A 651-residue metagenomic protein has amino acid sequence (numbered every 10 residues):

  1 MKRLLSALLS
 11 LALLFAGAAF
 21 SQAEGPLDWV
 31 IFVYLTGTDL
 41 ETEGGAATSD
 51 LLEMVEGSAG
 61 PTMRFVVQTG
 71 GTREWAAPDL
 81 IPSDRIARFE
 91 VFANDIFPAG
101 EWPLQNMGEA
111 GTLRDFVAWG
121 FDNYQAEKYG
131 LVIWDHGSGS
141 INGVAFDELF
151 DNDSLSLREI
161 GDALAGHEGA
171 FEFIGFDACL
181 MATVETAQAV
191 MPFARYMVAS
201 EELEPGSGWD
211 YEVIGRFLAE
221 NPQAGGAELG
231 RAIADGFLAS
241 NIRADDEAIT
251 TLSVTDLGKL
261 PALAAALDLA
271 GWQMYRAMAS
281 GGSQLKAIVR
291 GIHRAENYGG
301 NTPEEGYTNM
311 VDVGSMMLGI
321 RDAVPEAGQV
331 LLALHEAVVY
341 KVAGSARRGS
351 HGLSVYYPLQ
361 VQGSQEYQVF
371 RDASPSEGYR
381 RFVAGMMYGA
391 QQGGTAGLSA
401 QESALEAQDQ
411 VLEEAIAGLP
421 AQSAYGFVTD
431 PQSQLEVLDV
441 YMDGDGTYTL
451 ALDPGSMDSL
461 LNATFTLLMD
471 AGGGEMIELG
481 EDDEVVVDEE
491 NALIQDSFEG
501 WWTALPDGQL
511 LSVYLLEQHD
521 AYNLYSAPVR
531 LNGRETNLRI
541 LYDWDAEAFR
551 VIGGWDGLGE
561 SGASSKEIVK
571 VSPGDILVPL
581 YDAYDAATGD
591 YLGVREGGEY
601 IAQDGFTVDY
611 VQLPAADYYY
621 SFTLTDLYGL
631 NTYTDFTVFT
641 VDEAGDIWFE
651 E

Functional and structural regions predicted by a protein language model:
M1-L4: Positively charged n-region of N-terminal signal peptides that target proteins for export
A7-A16: Bacterial N-terminal signal peptides
F15-E24: Sec-dependent signal peptide cleavage junction
E24-Q125: N-terminal extension/subdomain marker
G25, G139-S140, V144-F176, M181-E651: Terminal, contiguous helix-loop blocks that mediate binding/assembly
V30-Y34, R64-T69, Y129-I133, E172-F176 (+2 more regions): Structural recognition of the beta-strand scaffold that forms the well-ordered cores of secreted hydrolase catalytic
G37, T69-E74, H136-G137, A178-L180 (+1 more regions): Short beta-alpha junction loops
L104-H167: Extracytoplasmic mature domains of secreted/periplasmic and thylakoid-lumen proteins
